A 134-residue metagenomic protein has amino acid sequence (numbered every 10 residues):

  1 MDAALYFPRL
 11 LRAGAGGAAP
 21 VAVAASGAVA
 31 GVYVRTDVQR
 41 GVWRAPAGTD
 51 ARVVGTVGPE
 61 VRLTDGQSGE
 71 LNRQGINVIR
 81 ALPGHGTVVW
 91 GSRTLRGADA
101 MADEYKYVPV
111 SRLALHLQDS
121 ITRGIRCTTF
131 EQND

Functional and structural regions predicted by a protein language model:
M1-D134: A glycine- and small-residue-enriched flexible loop/hinge signal that marks low-structured segments
